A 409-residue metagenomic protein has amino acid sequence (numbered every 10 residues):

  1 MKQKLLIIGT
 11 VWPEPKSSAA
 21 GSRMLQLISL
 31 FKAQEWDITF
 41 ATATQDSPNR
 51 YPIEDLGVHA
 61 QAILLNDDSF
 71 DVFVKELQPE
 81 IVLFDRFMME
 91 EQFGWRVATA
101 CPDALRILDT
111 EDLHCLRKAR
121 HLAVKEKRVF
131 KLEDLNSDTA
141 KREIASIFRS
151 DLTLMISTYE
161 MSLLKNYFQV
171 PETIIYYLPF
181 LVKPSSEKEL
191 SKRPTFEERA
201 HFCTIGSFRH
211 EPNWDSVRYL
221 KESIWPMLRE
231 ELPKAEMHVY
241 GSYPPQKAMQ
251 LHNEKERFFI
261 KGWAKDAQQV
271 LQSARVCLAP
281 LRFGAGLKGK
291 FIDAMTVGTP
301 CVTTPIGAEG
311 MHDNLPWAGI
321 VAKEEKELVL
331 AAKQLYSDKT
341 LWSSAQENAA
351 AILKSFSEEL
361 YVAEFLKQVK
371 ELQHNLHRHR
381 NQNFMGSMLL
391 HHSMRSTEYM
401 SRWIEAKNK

Functional and structural regions predicted by a protein language model:
M1-R50: N-terminal subdomain of nucleotide-sugar transferases
E14, D103-S137, E197, S207: Acceptor-binding helix/loop patch of EC 2.4 sugar-transfer enzymes, predominantly nucleotide-sugar-dependent
P79-E80, Q272-G286, T299: Acidic donor-binding loop of glycosyltransferase active sites
Q92-F93, A140-E172, A248: A short, active-site helix/loop in glycosyltransferases that binds the activated sugar's phosphate group
N166-V170, I175-S273: Conserved catalytic-core segment of nucleotide-activated headgroup transferases in glycan assembly
K290-D293, P300-T304: Short hydrophobic beta-strand element within catalytic cores of glycosyltransferases and related nucleotide-activated
A318-K326, Q334-K339: Conserved acidic donor-binding segment of nucleotide-sugar-dependent glycosyltransferases
S343, N348-K409: C-terminal amphipathic helix plus adjacent low-complexity, charged tail appended to glycosyltransferase catalytic
